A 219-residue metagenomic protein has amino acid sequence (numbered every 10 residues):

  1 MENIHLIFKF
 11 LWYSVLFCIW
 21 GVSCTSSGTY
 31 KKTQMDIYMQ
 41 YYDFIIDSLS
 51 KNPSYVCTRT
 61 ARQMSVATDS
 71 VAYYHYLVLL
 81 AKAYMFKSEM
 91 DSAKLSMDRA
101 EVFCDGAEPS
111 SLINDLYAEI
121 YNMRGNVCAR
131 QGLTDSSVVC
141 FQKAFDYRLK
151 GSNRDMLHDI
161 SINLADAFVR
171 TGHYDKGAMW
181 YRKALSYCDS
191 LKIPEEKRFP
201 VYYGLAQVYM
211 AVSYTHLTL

Functional and structural regions predicted by a protein language model:
C24-H75: N-terminal leader/linker segments that initiate helical-solenoid repeat arrays
K51-P53, M90, T134, Y174: TPR-repeat structural position
S54-V56, A93, S137, G177: Single-residue signature of alpha-solenoid repeat helices
A61-S65, D98-P109, K143-Y147, R182-S190: Amphipathic alpha-helical segments of tetratricopeptide repeats
T68, E108, L112, S152 (+1 more regions): Structural signature of alpha-solenoid helical repeat scaffolds
V78-F86, D115-R130, M156-R170, K197-Q207: Conserved alpha-helical positions within TPR/SEL1-like repeat arrays
T215-L219: Conserved small/polar residues in nucleotide/adenosyl-binding loops
